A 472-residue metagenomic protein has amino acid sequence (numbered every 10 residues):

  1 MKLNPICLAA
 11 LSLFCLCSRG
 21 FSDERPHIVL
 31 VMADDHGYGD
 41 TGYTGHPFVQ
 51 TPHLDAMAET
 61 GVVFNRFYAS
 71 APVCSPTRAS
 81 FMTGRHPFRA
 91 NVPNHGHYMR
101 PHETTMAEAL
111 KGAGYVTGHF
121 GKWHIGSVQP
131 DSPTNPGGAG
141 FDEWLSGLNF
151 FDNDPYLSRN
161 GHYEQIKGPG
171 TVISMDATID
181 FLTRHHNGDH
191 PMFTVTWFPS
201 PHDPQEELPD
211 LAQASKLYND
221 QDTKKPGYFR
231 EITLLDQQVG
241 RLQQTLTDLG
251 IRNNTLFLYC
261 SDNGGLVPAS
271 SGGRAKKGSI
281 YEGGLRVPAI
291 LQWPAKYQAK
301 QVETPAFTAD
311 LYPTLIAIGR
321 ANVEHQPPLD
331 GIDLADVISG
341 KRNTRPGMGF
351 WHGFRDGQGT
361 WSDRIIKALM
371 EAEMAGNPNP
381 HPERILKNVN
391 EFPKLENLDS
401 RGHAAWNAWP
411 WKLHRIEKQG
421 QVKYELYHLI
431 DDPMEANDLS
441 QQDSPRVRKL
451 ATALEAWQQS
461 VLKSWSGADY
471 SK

Functional and structural regions predicted by a protein language model:
K2-L3, A10, F21-I416, V422-E425 (+2 more regions): Formylglycine-dependent sulfatase
C7-C15: Bacterial N-terminal signal peptides
C17-R19: Classical Sec-dependent N-terminal signal peptides that target proteins to the secretory pathway
H428: Glycine-rich, acidic loop regions that bind phosphate or pyrophosphate groups
